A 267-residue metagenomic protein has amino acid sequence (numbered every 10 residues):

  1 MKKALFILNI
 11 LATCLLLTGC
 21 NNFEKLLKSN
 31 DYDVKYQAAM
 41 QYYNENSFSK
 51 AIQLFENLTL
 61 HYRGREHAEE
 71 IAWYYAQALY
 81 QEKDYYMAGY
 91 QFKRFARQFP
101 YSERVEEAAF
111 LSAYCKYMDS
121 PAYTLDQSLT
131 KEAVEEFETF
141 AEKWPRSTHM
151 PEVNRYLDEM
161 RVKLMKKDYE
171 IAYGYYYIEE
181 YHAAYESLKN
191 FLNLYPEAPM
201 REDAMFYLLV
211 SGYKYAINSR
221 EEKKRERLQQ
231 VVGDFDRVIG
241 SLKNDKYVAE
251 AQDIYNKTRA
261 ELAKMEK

Functional and structural regions predicted by a protein language model:
M1-C20: Sec-dependent bacterial lipoprotein signal peptides
A4, G19-K267: Acidic, polar-rich low-complexity tracts and alpha-helical solenoid repeat scaffolds
